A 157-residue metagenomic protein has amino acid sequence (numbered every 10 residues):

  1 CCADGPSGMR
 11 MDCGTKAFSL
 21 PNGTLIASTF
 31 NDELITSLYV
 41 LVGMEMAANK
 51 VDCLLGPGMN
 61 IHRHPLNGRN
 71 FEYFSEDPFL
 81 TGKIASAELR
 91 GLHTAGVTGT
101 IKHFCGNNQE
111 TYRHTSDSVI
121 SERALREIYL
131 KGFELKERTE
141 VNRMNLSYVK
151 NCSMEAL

Functional and structural regions predicted by a protein language model:
C1-L157: Glycoside hydrolase catalytic-domain context in secreted enzymes
